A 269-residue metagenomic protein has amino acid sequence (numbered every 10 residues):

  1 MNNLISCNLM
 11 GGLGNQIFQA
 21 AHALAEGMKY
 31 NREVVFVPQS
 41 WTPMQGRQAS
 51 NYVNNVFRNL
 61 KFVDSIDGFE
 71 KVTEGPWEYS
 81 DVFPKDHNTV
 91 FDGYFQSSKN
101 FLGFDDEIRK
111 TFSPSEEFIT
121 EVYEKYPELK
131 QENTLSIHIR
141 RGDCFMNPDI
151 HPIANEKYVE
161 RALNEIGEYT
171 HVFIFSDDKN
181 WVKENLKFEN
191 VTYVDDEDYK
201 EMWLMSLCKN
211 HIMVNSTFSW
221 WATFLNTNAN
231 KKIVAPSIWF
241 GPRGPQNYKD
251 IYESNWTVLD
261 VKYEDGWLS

Functional and structural regions predicted by a protein language model:
M1-C7: Flexible propeptides and autoinhibitory/regulatory segments associated with cysteine proteases
N3, A23, G27, Y123 (+7 more regions): Catalytic phosphate/metal-binding cores of nucleic-acid and nucleotide-processing enzymes, i.e., regions that mediate
N3, Q39-Y169, Y252, L259 (+1 more regions): Secretory-pathway luminal glycosyltransferase catalytic domains
S6, E33-P38, S136-H138, F173-F175 (+2 more regions): A structural signal for short, well-ordered beta-strand segments and their strand-loop junctions that often border
N8-F18: A short, glycine/small-residue-rich beta-strand->loop->alpha-helix junction that serves as a flexible
L13, I166-I251: Donor-binding and catalytic core of enzymes assembling or modifying cell-surface/extracellular glycoconjugates
F18, G142, Y158-R161, N180-L186 (+3 more regions): Tryptophan-centric aromatic hotspots in well-structured domains and transmembrane helices
F18-M28, E160-L163: Histidine-anchored nucleotide/phosphate-binding helix
